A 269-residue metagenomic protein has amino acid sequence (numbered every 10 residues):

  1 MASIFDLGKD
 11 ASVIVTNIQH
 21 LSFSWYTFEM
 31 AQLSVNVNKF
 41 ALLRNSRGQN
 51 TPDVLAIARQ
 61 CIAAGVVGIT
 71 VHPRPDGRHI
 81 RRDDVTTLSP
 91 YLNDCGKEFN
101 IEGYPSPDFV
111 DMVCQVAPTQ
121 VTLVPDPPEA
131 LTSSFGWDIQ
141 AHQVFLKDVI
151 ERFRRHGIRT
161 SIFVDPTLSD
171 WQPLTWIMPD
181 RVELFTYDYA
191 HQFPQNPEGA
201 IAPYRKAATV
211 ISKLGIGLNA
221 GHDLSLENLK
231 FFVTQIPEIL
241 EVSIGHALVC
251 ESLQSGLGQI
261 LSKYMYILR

Functional and structural regions predicted by a protein language model:
Y26-P107, C114-V116, P173: Conserved N-terminal beta1-alpha1 strand-loop-helix module at the mouth
A31-V37, I69-V71, F99-I101, V121-L123 (+4 more regions): Hydrophobic faces of well-ordered beta-strands that scaffold small-molecule active sites in alpha/beta enzyme cores
G68-L88, P125-W137, Y187-P194: Glycine-rich, proline-tolerant flexible connector loops at the mouths of alpha/beta enzymes
R78-G103, Q143-I158, G199-L218, Y264: Alpha-helix-loop-beta-strand connector modules within alpha/beta enzyme cores
P107-Q115, T167-W176, L224-E238: Catalytic cores of alpha/beta
L123-A130, R181-Q192, I239-Q254: Glycine-rich phosphate-binding active-site loops on the catalytic face of alpha/beta enzymes
S161-V210: Histidine/lysine/aspartate-rich catalytic loop segments that bind and position anionic ligands
E251-R269: C-terminal helical cap(s) of enzyme catalytic domains, especially alpha/beta-barrels
